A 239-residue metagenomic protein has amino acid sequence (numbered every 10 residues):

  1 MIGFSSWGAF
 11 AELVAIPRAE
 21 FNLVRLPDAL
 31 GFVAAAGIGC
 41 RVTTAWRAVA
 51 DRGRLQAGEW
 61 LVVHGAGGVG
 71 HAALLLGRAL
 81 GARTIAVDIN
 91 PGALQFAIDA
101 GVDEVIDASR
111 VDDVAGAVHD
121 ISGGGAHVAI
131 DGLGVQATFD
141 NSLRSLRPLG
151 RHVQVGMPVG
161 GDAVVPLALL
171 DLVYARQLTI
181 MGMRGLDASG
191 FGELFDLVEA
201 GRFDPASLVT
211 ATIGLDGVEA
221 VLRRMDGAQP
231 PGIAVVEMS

Functional and structural regions predicted by a protein language model:
M1-L23: Glycine-rich phosphate/adenylate-binding loop and adjacent beta-alpha elements of nucleotide- or dinucleotide-binding
F10-A11, L23, V42-A45, A115 (+4 more regions): A general structural signal for well-ordered alpha-helical segments in protein cores
N22-A34, G124, R176-Q177: Glycine/charged-rich beta-loop-alpha catalytic/anionic-binding loops adjacent to active sites
D28-V111, G116: Mid-domain Rossmann-like dinucleotide-binding core that forms the NAD(H)/NADP(H) cofactor-binding site
G53-L55, P91, Q95-Q177: Glycine-rich cofactor phosphate-binding loops and adjacent beta1-alpha1 units of small-molecule cofactor enzyme domains
V62, I85, R151-V153, M181 (+1 more regions): Structural detector of well-ordered beta-strand residues that form the stable sheet scaffold of enzyme domains
L133, V155-V159, M183-L186, V209 (+1 more regions): Short strand-turn motif at the edge of the Rossmann-like AdoMet-binding core
D140-L143, D187-S239: C-terminal hydrophobic helical "lid"/dimerization subdomain of Rossmann-like NAD(P)H-dependent oxidoreductases
